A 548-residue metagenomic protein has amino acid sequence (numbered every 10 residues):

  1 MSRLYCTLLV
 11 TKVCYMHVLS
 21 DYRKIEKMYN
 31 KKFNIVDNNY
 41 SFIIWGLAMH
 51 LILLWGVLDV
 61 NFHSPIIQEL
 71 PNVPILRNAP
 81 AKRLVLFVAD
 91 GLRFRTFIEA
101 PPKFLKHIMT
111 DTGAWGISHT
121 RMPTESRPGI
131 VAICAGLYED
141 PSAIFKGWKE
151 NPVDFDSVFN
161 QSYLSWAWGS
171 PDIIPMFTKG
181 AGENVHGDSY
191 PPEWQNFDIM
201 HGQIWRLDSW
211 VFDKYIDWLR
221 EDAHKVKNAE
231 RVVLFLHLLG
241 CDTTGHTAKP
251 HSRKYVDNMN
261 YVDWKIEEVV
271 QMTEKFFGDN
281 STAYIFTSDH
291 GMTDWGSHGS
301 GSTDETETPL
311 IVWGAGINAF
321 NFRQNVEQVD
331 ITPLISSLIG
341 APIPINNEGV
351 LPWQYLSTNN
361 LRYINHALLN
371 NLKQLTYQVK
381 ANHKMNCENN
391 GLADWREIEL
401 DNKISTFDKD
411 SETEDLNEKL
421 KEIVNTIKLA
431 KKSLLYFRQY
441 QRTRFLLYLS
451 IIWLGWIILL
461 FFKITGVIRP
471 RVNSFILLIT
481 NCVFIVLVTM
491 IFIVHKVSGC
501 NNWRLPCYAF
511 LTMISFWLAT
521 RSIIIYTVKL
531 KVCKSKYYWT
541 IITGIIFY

Functional and structural regions predicted by a protein language model:
L4-K31: Short, low-complexity, Lys/Arg-enriched N-terminal segments of secretory-pathway carbohydrate enzymes
D21, E26, Y40-L54, I67 (+4 more regions): Active-site-proximal alpha/beta segments of enzymes that process anionic O-linked groups
D21-I25, N30, I35-G46, D59-N61 (+5 more regions): A long, amphipathic alpha-helix that forms part of the scaffold/cap immediately adjacent to metal-dependent active
Y29-D37, V73-I75, A430-L447: Juxtamembrane membrane-interface segments at transmembrane-helix boundaries in membrane proteins
I44-W55, D59, R438-Y548: Alpha-helical transmembrane segments of integral membrane proteins
N61-N72, C533: Interhelical loop segments of eukaryotic multi-pass membrane proteins
F286-G316, N321, Y363-A367: Histidine-centered active-site microenvironments of extracellular/periplasmic hydrolases and transferases
S357-Q439, S450-W453: Phosphate/adenylate-binding glycine loop and adjacent helical scaffold
